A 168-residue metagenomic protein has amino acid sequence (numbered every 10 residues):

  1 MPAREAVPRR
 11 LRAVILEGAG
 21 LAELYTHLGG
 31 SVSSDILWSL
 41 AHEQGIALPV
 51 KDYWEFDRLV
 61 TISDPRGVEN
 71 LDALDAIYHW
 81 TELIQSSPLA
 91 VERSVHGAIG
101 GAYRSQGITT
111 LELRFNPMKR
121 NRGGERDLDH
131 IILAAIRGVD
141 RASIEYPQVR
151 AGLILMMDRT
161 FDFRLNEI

Functional and structural regions predicted by a protein language model:
M1-I168: Metal-cofactor-binding active-site regions of metalloenzymes
